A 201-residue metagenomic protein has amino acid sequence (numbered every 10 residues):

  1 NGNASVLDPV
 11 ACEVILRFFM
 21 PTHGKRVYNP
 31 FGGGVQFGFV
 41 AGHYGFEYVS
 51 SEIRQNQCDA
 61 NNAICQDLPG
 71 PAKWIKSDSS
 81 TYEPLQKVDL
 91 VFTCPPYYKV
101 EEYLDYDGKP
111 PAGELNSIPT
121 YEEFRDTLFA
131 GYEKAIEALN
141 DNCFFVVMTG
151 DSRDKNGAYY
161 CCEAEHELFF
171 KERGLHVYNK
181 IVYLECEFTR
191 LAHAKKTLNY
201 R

Functional and structural regions predicted by a protein language model:
V6-Y44, S50-S51, S79-S80, Q86-Y106 (+2 more regions): Conserved proline-anchored active-site loop of SAM-dependent methyltransferases that bridges a beta-strand
R54: Conserved SAM/SAH-binding beta-strand->alpha-helix loop
N61-N62: Conserved SAM-binding loop
D67-S79: Conserved SAM-binding strand-loop segment of SAM-dependent methyltransferases
V88-K134, R153-N156, Y160: Mobile active-site "lid"/loop adjacent to the S-adenosyl-L-methionine
T127-K134, A138, E165, F169: Short, conserved SAM-binding segment of the class I
N142-G150: Conserved beta-strand signature within the Rossmann-like core of class I S-adenosyl-L-methionine
R153-R201: Class I S-adenosyl-L-methionine
